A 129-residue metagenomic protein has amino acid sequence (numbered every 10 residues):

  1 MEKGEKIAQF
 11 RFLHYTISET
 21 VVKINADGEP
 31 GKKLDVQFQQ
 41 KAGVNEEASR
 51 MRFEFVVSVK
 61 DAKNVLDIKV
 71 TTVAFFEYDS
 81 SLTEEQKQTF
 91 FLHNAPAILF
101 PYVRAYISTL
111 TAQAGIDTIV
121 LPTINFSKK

Functional and structural regions predicted by a protein language model:
M1-I98, A105-K129: N-terminal intrinsically disordered, cationic/polar leader segments that include organellar targeting peptides
